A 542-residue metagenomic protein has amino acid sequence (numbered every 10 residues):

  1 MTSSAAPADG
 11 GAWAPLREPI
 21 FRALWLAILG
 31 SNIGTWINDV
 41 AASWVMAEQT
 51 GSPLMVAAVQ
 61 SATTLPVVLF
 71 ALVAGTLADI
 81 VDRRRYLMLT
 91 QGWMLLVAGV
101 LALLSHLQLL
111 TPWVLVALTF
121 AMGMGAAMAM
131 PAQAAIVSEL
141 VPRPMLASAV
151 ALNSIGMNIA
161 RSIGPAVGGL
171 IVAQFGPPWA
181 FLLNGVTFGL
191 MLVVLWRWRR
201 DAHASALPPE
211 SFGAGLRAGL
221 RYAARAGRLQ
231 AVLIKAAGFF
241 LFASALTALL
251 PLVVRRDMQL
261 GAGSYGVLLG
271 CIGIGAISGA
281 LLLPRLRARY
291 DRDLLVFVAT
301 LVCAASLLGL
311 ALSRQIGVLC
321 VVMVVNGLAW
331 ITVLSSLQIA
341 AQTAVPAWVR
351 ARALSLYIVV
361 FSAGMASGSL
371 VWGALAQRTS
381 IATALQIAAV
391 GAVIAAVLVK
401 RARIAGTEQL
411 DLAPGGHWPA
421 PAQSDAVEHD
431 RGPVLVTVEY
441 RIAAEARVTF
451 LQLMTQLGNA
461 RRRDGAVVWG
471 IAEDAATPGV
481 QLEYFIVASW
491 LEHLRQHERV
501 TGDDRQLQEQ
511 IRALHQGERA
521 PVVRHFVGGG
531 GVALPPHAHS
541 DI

Functional and structural regions predicted by a protein language model:
M1-A8, A422-V434, Q452, Q456 (+2 more regions): Short, intrinsically disordered terminal tails adjacent to the first/last structured region
M1-I404: Alpha-helical transmembrane-bundle signature of multi-pass membrane transport and export proteins
L183, A472, R524-F526: Solvent-exposed beta-strand sheet faces enriched in polar/charged residues
L375, V434-Y440, G470-R499: Short, well-ordered beta-strand segments in beta-rich or mixed alpha/beta enzyme and ligand-binding folds
A405-E408, N459-V468, I486-V523: An amphipathic, aromatic/His-enriched active-site/gating alpha helix that lines ligand/cofactor pockets
L410-S424: Short, highly charged, low-complexity non-transmembrane loops/tails of multi-pass membrane proteins
E445-W469: Short amphipathic alpha-helical segments
